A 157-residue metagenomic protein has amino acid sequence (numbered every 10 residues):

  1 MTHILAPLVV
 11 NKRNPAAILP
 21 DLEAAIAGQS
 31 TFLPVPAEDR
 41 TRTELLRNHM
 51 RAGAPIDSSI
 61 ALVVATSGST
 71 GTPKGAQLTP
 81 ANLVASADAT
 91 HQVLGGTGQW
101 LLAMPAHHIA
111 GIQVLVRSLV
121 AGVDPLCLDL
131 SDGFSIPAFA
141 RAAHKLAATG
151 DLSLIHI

Functional and structural regions predicted by a protein language model:
T2-R51, K74-Q77, D124-S131: Short beta-strand->loop structural element characteristic of the AMP-binding/adenylate-forming
P7-A16, H49-A65, G96-Q99: Conserved pre-ATP/AMP-binding loop-to-beta segment of ANL
P15-G28, T90-H91, I109-A121: Hydrophobic alpha-helical segments in the ANL/AMP-binding
T43, S69-K74, S86, L94 (+2 more regions): Short active-site-adjacent helix-start/loop capping segments
S59-D88, G95: Conserved AMP-binding A3 loop
T66, I155-I157: Conserved small/polar residues in nucleotide/adenosyl-binding loops
P80-A85, Q99-I155: AMP-binding/adenylate-forming
H91-G95, L146-A147: Glycine-rich helix-loop-beta junction characteristic of Rossmann-like nucleotide cofactor-binding loops
